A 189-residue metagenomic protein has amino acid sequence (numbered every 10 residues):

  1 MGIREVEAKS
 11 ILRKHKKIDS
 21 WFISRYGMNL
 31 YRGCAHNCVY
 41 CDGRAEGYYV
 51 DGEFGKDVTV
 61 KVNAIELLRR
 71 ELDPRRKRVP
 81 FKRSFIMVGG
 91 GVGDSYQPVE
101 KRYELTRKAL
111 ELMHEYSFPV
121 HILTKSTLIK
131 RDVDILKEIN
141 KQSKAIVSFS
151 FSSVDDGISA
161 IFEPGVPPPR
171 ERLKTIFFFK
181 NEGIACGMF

Functional and structural regions predicted by a protein language model:
M1-S148, S152-A160, P169, L173 (+1 more regions): Conserved Radical SAM active-site core
V166: Gly/Pro-rich active-site loop or hairpin
N181-F189: Short beta-strand/loop segments at the ligand-binding rim of alpha/beta enzyme cores
